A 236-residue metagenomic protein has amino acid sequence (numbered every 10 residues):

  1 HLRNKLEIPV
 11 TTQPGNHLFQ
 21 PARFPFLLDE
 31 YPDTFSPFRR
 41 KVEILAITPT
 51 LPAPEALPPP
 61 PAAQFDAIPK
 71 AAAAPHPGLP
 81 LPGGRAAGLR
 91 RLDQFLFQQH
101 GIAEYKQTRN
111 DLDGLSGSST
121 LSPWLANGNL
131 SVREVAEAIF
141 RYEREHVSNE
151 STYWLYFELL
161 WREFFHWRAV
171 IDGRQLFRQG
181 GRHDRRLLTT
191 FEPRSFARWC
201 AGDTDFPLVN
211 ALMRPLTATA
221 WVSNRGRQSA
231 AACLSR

Functional and structural regions predicted by a protein language model:
H1-T50, S151, R214-P215: Trp/Phe/Arg-rich N-terminal binding region typifying the photolyase-homology
D29-H183: Glycine/tryptophan-enriched, flexible segments
D111-L112, D203-T204, W221: Short helix-capping and inter-helix turn/linker motifs at the boundaries of alpha-helical repeat units
G117-S119, T190-A197: Active-site flanking loop/helix segments enriched in acidic
T120-L121, V135-A138, A211-L212, S229-C233: A general alpha-helix detector
E150-W167, M213-R236: Structured ligand/cofactor/substrate-binding pocket environments in proteins
L176, R182-L187, Q228-R236: Active/binding-pocket-proximal capping segment
F196-L216: Helix-hairpin-helix/helix-loop-helix acidic hairpins
